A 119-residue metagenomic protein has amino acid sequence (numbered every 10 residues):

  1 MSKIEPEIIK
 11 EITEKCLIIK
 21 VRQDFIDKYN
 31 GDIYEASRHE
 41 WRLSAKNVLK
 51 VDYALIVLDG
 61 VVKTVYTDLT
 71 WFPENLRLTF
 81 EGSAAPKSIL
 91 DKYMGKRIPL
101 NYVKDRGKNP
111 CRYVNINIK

Functional and structural regions predicted by a protein language model:
M1: Contiguous mid-protein beta-loop-alpha structural module that forms a pocket-lining wall or clamp of enzyme active
P6-K119: Structured alpha/beta reader/binder surfaces that contact nucleic acids or chromatin modification marks
